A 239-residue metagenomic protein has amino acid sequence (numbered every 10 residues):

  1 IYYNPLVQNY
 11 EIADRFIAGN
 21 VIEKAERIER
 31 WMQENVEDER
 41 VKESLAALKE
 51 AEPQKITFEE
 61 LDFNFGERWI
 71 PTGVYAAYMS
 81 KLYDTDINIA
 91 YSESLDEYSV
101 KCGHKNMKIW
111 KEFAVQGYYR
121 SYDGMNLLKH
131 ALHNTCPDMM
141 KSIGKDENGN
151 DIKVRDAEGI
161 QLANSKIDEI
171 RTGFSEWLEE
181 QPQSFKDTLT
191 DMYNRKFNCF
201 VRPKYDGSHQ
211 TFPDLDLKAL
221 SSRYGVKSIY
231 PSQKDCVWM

Functional and structural regions predicted by a protein language model:
I1-F197: Charged, low-complexity intrinsically disordered regions
F197-M239: Conserved pre-motif I regulatory segment
